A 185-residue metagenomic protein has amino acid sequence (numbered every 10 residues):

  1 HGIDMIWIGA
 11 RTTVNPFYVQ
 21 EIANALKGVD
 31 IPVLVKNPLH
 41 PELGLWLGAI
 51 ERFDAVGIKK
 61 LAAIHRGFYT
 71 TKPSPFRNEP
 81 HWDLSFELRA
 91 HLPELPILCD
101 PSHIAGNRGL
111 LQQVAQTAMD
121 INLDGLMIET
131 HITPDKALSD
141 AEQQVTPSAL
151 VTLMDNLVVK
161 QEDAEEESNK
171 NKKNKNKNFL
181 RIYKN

Functional and structural regions predicted by a protein language model:
H1-V19: Active-site beta->alpha loop and helix N-cap motifs at the rims of alpha/beta catalytic domains
G9, G67-T71, E165: Glycine-centered flexibility motif
V14-T133: Catalytic alpha/beta core domains of metabolic enzymes, predominantly
A25, I132-E166: C-terminal helical cap(s) of enzyme catalytic domains, especially alpha/beta-barrels
T71-S74, T133-A141, K175-I182: Flexible glycine/acidic-rich beta-alpha junction loops that bind and position SAM and/or redox cofactors in anaerobic
A115, N122, P147, V151 (+1 more regions): Short, electropositive alpha-helical surface patch
M154-N185: Surface-exposed amphipathic alpha-helical tracts and adjacent flexible/coil segments at the periphery of soluble enzymes
